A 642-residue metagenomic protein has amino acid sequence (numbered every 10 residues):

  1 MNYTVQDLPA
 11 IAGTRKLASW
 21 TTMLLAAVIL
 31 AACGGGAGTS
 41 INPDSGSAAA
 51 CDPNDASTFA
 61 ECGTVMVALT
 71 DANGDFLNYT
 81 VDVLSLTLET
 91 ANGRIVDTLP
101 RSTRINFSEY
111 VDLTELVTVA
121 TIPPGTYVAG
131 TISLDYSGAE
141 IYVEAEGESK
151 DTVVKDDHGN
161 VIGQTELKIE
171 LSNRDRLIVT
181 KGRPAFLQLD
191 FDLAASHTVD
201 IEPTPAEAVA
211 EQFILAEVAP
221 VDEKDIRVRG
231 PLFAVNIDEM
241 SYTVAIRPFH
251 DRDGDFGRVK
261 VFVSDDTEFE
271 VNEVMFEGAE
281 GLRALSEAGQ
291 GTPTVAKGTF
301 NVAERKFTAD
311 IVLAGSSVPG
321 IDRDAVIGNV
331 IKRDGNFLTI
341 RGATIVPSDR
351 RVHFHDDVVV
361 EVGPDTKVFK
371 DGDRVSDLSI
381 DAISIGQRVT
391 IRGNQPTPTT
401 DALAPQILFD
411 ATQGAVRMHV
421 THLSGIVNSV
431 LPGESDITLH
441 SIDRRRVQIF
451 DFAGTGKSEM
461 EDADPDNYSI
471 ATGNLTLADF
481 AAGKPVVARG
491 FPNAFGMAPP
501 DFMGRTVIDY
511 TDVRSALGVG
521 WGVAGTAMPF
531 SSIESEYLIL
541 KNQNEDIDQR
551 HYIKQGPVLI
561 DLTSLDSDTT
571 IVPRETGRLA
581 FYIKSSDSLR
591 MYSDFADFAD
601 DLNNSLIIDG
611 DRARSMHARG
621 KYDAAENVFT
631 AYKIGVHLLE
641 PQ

Functional and structural regions predicted by a protein language model:
M1-R15: N-terminal secretory signal peptides that target proteins for export/translocation
K16-M23: Sec-dependent signal peptide recognition, specifically the positively charged N-region followed immediately by
I29-A32: C-terminal motif of bacterial Sec signal peptides marking the signal peptidase cleavage site
G35-V346, D356-S429, G433-E434, T438-D443 (+4 more regions): A short, solvent-exposed, low-complexity linear motif enriched for acidic/polar residues with Pro/Gly/Ser/Thr
P347-R351: Intrinsically disordered, low-complexity Ser/Thr- and acidic-rich flexible linkers and loops, especially at boundaries
